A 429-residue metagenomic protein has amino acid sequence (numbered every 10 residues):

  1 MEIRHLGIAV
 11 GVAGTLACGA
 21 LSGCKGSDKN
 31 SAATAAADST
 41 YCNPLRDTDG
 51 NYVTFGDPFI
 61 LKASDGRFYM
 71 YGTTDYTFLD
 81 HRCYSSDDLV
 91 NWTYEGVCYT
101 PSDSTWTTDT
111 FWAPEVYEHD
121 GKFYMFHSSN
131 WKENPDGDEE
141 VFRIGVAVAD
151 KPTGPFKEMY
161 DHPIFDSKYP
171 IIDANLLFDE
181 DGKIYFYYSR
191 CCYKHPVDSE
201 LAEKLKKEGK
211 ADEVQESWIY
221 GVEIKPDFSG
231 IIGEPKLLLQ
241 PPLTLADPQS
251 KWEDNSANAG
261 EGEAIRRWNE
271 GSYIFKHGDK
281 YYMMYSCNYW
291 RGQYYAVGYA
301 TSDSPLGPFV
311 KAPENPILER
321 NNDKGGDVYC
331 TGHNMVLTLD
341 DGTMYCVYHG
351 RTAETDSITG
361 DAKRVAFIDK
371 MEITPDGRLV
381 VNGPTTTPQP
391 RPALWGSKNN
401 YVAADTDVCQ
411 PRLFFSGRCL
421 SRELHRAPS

Functional and structural regions predicted by a protein language model:
M1-V10: Bacterial N-terminal signal peptides that target proteins for export
G11-C18: Core hydrophobic alpha-helical transmembrane segments of single-pass membrane proteins
G19-G23: C-terminal motif of bacterial Sec signal peptides marking the signal peptidase cleavage site
C24-S429: Carbohydrate-active catalytic/glycan-binding domains of CAZyme proteins, especially the secreted or lumenal ectodomains
